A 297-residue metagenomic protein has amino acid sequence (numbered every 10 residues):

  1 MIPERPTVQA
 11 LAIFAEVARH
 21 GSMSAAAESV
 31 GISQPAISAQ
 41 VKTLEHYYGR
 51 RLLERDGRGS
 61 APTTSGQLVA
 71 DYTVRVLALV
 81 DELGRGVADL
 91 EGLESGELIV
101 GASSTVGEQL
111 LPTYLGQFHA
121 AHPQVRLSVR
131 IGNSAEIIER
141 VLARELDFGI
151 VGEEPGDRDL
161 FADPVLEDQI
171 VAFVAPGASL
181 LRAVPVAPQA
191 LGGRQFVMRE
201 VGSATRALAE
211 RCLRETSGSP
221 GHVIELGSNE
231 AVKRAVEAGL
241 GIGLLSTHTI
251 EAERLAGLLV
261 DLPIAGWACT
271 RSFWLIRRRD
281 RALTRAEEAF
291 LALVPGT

Functional and structural regions predicted by a protein language model:
A15-S33, L98: Short helix-boundary/capping micro-motifs
A26, L44-E45, F118: Conserved amphipathic alpha-helical core elements
E45-T64: A short LG(V/I)-centered, amphipathic sequence patch enriched for acidic residue(s) preceding the LG motif
L93-R158, S219: Central regulatory/effector-binding core of bacterial HTH transcription factors
L110, A204, V260-T297: A late-sequence structural motif
N133-I138, L142-L146, V151-G152, A207-D261: Hydrophobic hinge/microswitch elements
D157-V197: Flexible hinge/capping segments at coil-to-helix
L180-L181, Q195-T216, L283-E287, L291-A292 (+1 more regions): Secondary-structure junction motif
